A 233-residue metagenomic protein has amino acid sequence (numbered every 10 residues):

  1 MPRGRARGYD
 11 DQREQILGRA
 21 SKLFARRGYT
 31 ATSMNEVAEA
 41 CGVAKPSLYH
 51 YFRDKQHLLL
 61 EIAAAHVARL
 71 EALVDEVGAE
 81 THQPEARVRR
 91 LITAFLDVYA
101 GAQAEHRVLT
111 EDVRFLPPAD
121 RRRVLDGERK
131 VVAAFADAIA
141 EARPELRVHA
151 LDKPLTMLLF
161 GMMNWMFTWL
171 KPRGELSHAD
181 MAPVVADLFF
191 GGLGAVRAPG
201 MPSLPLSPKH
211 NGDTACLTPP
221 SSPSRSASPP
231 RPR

Functional and structural regions predicted by a protein language model:
M1-R3, D97, G101, V132-E141 (+2 more regions): C-terminal peripheral helix-coil segments that are non-catalytic and often amphipathic
P2, Q15, R19-H57, E61: Helix-turn-helix
A6, R13-E14, M34, Q56 (+9 more regions): Short, structured helix-loop boundary elements
Q12-S21, V37, I62-V74, F135: Generic hydrophobic, amphipathic alpha-helix propensity
R26-T30, E80-T81, A102, E145: Short coil/turn segments at alpha/beta junctions that flank glycine-rich nucleotide-binding fingerprints
H57, L96-D137, E145-A150, T168-L170: Short secondary-structure transition hinges
E61, D75-A104, T156-L159: Hydrophobic alpha-helical connector segments
A68-V74, P118-P144, D152-M157, G161 (+2 more regions): Amphipathic alpha-helical packing segments from all-alpha helical-bundle domains
